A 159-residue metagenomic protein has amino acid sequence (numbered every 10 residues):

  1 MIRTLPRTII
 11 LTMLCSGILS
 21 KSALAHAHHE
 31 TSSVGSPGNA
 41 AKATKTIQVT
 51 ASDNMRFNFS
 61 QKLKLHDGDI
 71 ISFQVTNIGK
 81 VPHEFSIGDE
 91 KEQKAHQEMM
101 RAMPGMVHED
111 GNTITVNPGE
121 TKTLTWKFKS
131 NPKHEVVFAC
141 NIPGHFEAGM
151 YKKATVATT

Functional and structural regions predicted by a protein language model:
M1-I10: Bacterial N-terminal signal peptides that target proteins for export
I10-C15, L19: Hydrophobic helical h-region of N-terminal Sec-dependent signal peptides in bacterial secretory/periplasmic proteins
L19-A25: Sec/Tat signal peptide C-region and signal peptidase I cleavage site
H26-H29, D110-T159: Extracellular/periplasmic metallocenter environments
H26-T50, E92-G105, H145-T159: Extracytoplasmic/periplasmic copper-protein system
A40-I70: N-terminal edge beta-strand
Q61-I87, K122-N131, V136, T158: Beta-strand cores of secreted/periplasmic/IMS beta-sandwich domains, seen most often in copper-related folds
S72-T113, N117-P118: Mid-chain, structured segments of secreted extracytoplasmic proteins
